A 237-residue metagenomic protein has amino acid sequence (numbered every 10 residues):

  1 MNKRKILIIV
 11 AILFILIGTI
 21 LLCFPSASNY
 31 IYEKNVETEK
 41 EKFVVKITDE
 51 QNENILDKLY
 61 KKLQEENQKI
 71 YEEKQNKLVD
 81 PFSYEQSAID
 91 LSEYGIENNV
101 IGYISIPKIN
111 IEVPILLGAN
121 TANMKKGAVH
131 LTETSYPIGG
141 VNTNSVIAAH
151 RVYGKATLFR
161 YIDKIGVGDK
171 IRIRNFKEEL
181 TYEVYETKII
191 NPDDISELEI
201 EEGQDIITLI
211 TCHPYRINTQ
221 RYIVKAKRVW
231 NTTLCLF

Functional and structural regions predicted by a protein language model:
M1-K5: Positively charged n-region of N-terminal signal peptides that target proteins for export
I8-F237: Solvent-exposed, non-transmembrane regions of membrane-associated and secreted proteins
